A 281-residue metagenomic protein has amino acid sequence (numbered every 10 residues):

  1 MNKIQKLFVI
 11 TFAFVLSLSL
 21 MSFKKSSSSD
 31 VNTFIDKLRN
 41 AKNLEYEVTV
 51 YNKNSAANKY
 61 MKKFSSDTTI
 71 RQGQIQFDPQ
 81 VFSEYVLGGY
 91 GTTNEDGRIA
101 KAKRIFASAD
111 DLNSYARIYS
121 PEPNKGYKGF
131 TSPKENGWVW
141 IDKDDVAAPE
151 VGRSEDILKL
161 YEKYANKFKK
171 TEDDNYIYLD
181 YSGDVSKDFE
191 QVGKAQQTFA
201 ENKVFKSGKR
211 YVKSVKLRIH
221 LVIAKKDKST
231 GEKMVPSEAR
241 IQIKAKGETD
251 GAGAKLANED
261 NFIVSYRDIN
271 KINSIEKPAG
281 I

Functional and structural regions predicted by a protein language model:
N2, F8, F14-I70, Q74 (+2 more regions): N-terminal leader/targeting segments and the immediate start of mature chains
T33-D36, S65-Q76, R104-A109, R218-T230 (+1 more regions): Extended lipid/amphipathic-ligand handling interfaces
I35-E45, Q74-F82, G97-R98, A107-D110 (+2 more regions): Edge/loop elements at the starts and ends of beta-strands within beta-rich repeat scaffolds
T49-N58, Y90-T93, D110, R117-G126 (+2 more regions): Hydrophobic lipid-interacting interfaces of membrane-associated proteins
Y51, L112, S182-S186: Solvent-exposed coil/turn segments that connect beta secondary-structure elements in extracytoplasmic/periplasmic
D67-E150: An acidic-aromatic
I118-V192: Flexible, processing/modification-adjacent segments and terminal tails in exported/periplasmic/extracellular proteins
N175-A279: Gly/Pro-enriched, hydrophobic low-complexity segments that function as extracytoplasmic propeptides/linkers
